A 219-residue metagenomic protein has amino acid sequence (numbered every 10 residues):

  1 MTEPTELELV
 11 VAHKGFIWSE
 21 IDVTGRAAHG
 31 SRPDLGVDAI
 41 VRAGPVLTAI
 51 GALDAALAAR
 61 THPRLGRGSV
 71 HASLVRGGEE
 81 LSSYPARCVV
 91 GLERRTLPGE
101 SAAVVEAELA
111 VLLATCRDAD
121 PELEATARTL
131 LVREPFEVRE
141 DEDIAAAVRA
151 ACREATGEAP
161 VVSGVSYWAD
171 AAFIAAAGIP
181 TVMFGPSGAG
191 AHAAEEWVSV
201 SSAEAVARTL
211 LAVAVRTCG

Functional and structural regions predicted by a protein language model:
M1-E6: A glycine-rich helix N-cap at a beta->alpha junction
V11, E20-G219: Metal-dependent amide/peptide-bond hydrolase catalytic core, centered on the "pita-bread" metallohydrolase fold
